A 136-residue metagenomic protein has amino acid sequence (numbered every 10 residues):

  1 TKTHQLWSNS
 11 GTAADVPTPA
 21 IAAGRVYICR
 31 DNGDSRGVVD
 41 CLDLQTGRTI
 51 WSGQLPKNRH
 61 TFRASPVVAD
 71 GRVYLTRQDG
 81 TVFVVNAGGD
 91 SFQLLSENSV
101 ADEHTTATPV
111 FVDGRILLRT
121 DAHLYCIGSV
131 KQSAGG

Functional and structural regions predicted by a protein language model:
T1-G136: Noncatalytic, solvent-exposed loop/strand surfaces of beta-propeller-type extracellular/periplasmic domains
